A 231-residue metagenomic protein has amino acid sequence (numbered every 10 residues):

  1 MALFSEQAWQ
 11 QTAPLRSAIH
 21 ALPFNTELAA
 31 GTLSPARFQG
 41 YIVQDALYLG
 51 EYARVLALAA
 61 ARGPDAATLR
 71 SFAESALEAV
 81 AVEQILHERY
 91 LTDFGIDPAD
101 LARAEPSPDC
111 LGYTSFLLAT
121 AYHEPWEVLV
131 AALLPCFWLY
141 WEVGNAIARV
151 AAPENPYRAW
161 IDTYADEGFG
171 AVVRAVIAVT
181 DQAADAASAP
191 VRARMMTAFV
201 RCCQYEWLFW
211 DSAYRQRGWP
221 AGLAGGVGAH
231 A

Functional and structural regions predicted by a protein language model:
A2-F4, F116-L118, Y122, D211: Hydrophobic alpha-helical segments
W9-L33, Y52, A175-A186: Short alpha-helical hairpin
A13-A18, L33-R62, A81-V82, A131-W141 (+1 more regions): Alpha-helical bundle segments that constitute or directly flank the non-heme di-iron/ferroxidase center
G40-E51, E74-E78, R194, A198-R201 (+1 more regions): A non-catalytic, amphipathic alpha-helix used as a structural packing/dimerization or gating element in enzyme scaffolds
A67-G170, V200, Q204: Active-site-proximal alpha-helical scaffolds that flank and shape metal-associated catalytic sites
F169-F199: Long amphipathic all-alpha helical oligomerization modules
R194-A231: Acidic, carboxylate-rich catalytic segments that either coordinate divalent cations
